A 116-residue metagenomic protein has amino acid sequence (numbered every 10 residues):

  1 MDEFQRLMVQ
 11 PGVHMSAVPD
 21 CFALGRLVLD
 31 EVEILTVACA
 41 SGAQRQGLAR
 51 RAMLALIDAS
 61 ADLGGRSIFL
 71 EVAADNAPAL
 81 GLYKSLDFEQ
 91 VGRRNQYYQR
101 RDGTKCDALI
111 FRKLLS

Functional and structural regions predicted by a protein language model:
M1-Q46, R50-A59, L63, R112-S116: Acetyl-CoA-dependent GNAT
A49, M53, D75-A79, Q96-D102: Short glycine/proline-centered loop/turn elements that form peptide/ligand docking sites
R66, E71-A74: N-terminal beta-strand motif that seeds the catalytic metal site of vicinal oxygen chelate
E71, E89-C106: Conserved catalytic-core motifs of GNAT/GCN5-like acyltransferases
Y83, F88, F111: Conserved active-site tyrosine of GNAT-family acetyltransferases
D102-S116: Terminal substrate-recognition subdomain of acyl/acetyltransferases
